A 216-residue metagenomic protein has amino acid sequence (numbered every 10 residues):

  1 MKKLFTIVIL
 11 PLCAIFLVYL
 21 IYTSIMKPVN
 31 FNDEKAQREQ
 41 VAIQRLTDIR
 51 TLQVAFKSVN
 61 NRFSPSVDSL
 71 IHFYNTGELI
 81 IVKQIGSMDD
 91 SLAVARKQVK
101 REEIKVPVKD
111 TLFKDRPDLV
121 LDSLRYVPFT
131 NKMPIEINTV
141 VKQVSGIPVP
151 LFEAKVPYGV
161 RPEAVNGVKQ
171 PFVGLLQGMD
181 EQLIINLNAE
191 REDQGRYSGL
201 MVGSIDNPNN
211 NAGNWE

Functional and structural regions predicted by a protein language model:
K2-T6, K27-D33, I49-T51, N61: N-terminal alpha-helical membrane-insertion module
L4-T23: Hydrophobic membrane-insertion alpha-helices, especially the h-region of bacterial N-terminal signal peptides
I15, S24-P28, G77: A short secondary-structure junction motif
F16-V18, E39, V120: A generic short-segment signal for beta-strand/edge and adjacent turn/coil regions
L20-Q44: Amphipathic alpha-helical segments typified by the pilin-like N-terminal helix that continues immediately C-terminal
E39-N60: N-terminal alpha-helical signal peptides/signal-anchor transmembrane segments
S58-E216: Low-complexity, acidic interaction segments enriched in glycine
